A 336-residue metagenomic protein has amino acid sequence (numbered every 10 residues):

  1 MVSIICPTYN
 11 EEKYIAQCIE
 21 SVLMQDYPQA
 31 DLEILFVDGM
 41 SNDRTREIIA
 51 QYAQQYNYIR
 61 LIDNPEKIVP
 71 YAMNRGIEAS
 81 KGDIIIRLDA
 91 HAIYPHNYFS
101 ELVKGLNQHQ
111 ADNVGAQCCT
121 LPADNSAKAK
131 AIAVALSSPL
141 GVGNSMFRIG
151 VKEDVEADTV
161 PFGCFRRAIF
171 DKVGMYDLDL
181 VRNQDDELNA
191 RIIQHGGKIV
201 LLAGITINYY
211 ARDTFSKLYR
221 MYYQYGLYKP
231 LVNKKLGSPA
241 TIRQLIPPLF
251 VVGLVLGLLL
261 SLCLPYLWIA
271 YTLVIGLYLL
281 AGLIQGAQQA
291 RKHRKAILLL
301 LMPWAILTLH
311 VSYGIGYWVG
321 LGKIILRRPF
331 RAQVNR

Functional and structural regions predicted by a protein language model:
E20-D31: Short, acidic, metal-binding catalytic loop of nucleotide-sugar glycosyltransferases
S21, D38-E47, E66, D89-I93: A conserved acidic beta->alpha catalytic loop
R44, A90-G105, A190: Acidic donor-binding/catalytic loop of UDP-sugar-dependent glycosyltransferases, especially processive GT2
N64-S80, E101, V160: Glycine-rich, basic loop-to-helix element that forms the pyrophosphate-binding segment of sugar-nucleotide handling
I85: Short aromatic/hydrophobic "clamp" motif used to bind/position activated sugar donors
H96-K130, V134, T206, Y210: Conserved donor NDP-sugar-binding/catalytic core segment of glycosyltransferases
P122, D177-A240: Catalytic donor/gating beta->alpha subdomain of glycosyltransferases that bind UDP-sugars
F250-L326: Membrane-embedded multi-pass helical conduit in multi-pass membrane proteins, especially envelope-biosynthetic
